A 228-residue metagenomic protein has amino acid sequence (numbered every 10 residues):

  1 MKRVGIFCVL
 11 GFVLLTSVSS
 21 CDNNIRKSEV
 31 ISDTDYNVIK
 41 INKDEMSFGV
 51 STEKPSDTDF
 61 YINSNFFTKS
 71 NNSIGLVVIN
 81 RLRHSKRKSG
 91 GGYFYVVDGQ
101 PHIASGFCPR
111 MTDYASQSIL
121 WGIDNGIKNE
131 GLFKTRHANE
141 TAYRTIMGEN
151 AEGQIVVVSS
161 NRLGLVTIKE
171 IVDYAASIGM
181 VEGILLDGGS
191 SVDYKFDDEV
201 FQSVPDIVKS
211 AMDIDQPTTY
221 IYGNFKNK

Functional and structural regions predicted by a protein language model:
R3-G5, S20-K228: Gly/Ser/Thr/Pro-rich low-complexity, intrinsically disordered segments
C8-T16: Bacterial N-terminal signal peptides
